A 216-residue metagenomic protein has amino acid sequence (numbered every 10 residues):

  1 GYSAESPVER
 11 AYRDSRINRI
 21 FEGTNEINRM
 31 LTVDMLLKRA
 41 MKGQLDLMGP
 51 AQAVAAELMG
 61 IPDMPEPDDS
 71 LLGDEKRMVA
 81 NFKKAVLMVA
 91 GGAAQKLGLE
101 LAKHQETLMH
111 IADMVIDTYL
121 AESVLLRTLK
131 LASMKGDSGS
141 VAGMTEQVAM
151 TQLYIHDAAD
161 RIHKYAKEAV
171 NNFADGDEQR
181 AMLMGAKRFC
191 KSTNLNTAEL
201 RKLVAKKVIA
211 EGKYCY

Functional and structural regions predicted by a protein language model:
G1-Y216: Flavin-dependent oxidoreductase catalytic core characteristic of acyl-CoA dehydrogenase/oxidase-like enzymes
